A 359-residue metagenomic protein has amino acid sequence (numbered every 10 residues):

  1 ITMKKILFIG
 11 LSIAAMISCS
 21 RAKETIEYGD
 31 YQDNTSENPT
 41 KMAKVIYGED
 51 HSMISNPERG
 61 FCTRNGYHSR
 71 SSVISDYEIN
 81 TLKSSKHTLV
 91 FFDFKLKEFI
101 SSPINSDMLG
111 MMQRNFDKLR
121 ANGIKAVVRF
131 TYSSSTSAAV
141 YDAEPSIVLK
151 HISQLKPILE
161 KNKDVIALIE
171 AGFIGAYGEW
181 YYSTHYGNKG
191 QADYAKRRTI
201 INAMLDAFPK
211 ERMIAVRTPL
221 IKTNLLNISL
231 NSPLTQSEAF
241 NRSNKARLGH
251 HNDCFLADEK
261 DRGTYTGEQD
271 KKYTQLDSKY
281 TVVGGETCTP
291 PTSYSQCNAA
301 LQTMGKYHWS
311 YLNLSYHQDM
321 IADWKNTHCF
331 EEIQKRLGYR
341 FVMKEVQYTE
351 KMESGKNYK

Functional and structural regions predicted by a protein language model:
I1-D30: Bacterial Sec-dependent N-terminal signal peptides
Y31-L89, D93-K95: Boundary/entry segment of secreted carbohydrate-active catalytic domains
S75-S133, P145-V148, F208, R212: Aromatic-lined substrate-binding rim segments of carbohydrate-active enzymes
M108-K125, D142-L168, D193-A207: An active-site-proximal structural segment forming one wall of the substrate-binding cleft that immediately precedes
V127-S137, L155-Q191: Active-site groove signature of glycoside hydrolases
L168-E170, E179, S183-D319: Catalytic-core regions of glycoside hydrolase
Q296-K351: Catalytic cores of secreted or luminal carbohydrate-active enzymes
K356-Y358: Structural beta-strand segments of beta-rich domains
